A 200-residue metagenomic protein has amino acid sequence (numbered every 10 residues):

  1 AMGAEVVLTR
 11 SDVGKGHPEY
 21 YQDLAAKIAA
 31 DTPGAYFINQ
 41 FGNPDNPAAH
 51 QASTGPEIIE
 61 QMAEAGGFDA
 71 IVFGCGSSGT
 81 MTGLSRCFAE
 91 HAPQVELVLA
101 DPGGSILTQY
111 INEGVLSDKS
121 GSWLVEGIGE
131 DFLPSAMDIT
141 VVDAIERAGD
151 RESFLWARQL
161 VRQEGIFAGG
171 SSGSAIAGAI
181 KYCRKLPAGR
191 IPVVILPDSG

Functional and structural regions predicted by a protein language model:
A1, G74-S85, L107-T108, S171-A179: Short glycine/serine/threonine-rich phosphate/pyrophosphate-binding segments that cradle anionic phosphate groups
M2-L24: A glycine-rich helix N-cap at a beta->alpha junction
E5, Q94-E96, I191: Residues at the starts of beta-strands that form the adenosine-phosphate
R10, N39-Q40, F73-C75, L99-D101 (+1 more regions): Short beta-strand segments
Q22, A29, G34, A89-G170: Active-site/ligand-binding loops adjacent to catalytic centers
T32-S78, L84, I139, D143 (+1 more regions): Active-site/ligand-binding-proximal alpha/beta "capping" segment
F68-A70, V95, G170-S174, Y182: Terminal helix/beta-alpha structural elements that buttress the NAD(P)+-binding lobe
S122, A177-G200: Phosphate-binding loop/pocket of nucleotide- and phosphate-handling active sites
